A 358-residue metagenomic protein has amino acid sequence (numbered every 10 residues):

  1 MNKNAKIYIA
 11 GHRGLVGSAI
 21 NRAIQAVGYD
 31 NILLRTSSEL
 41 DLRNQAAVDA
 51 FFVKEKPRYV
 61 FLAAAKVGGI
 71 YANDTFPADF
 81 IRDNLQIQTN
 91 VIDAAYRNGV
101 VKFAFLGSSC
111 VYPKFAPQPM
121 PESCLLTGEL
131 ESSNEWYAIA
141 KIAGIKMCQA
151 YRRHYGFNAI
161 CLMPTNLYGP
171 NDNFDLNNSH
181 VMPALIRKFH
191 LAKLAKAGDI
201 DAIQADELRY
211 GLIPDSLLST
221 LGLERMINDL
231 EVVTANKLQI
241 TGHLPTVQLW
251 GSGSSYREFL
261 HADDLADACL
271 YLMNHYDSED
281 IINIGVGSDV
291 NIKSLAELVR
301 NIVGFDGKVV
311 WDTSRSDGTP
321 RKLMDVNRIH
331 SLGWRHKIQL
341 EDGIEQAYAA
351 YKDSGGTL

Functional and structural regions predicted by a protein language model:
A10, V60-A64, F103-S108, L162-P164: SDR active-site strand-loop-helix element
A10-L15, A19-V27, L191-L358: C-terminal substrate-binding subdomain of Rossmann-fold SDR/epimerase-dehydratase oxidoreductases
Q25-A50: Adenosine-cofactor binding site in Rossmann-like domains, unifying the SAM/SAH pocket of S-adenosylmethionine-dependent
Q45-L85, R97: NAD(P)H-binding glycine-rich loop region in Rossmannoid oxidoreductase-like domains and their noncatalytic homologs
V67-G68, S109-P117, T165-Y168: Active-site segment of SDR-like NAD(P)-dependent oxidoreductases
I81, L85, S133-I145, D175-P183 (+2 more regions): Short-chain dehydrogenase/reductase
T89-N134, I160, N173: Conserved Rossmann-fold NAD(P)-dependent oxidoreductase catalytic core, especially the SDR/UDP-sugar
S132-T165, V181-A197: Active-site Tyr-X1-5-Lys
